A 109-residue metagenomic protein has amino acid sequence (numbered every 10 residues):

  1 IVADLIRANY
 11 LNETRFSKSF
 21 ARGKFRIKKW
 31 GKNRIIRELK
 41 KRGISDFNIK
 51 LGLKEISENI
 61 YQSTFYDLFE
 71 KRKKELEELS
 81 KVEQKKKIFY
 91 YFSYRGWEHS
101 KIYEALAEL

Functional and structural regions predicted by a protein language model:
I1-L109: An alpha-helical, amphipathic repeat domain used for nucleic-acid recognition, typified by the mTERF helical solenoid
